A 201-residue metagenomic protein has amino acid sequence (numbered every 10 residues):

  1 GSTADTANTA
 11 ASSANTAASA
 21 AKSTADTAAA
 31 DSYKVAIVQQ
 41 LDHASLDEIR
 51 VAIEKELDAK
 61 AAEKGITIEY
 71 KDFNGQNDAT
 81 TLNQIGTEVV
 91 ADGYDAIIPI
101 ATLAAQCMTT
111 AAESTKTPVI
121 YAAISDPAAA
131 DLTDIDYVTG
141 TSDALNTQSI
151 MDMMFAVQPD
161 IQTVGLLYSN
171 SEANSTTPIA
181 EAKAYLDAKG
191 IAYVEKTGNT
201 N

Functional and structural regions predicted by a protein language model:
G1-Y33, E63: Short, low-complexity disordered leader/linker segments with a strong preference for bacterial N-terminal type II
Y33-E54, K60, K71-T80, S171-S175: Extracytoplasmic "Venus flytrap"
A36-V38, V89-T102, I120, V164-L167 (+1 more regions): Periplasmic-binding protein-like
R50, E54, N83-G86, Y94 (+4 more regions): Extracytoplasmic/secreted envelope proteins and their assembly/folding machinery, especially bacterial periplasmic
I53, D143-K189: An alpha-beta-alpha
E54, A59-L82, Y137, K183-N201: Short beta-strand elements in bilobed, periplasmic/extracellular small-molecule ligand-binding domains
G75-A96, T110, N201: Short, well-structured alpha-helical segments in soluble
C107, A112-T147: Flexible loop/hinge segments that line or gate small-molecule binding clefts
